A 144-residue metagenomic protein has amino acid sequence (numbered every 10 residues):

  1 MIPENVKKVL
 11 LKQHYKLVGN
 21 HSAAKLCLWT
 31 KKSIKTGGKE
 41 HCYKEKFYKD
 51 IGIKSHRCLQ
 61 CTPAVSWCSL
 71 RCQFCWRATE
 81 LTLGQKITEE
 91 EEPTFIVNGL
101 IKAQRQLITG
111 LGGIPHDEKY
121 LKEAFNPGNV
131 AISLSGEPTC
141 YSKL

Functional and structural regions predicted by a protein language model:
M1-K102, Q106-I108: Flexible, acidic/Gly-rich N-terminal and inter-domain linker regions that tether and position cofactor-handling modules
R105-L144: Conserved glycine-rich "GG(E/T)P / GGGxP" loop and the immediately following alpha-helix in the radical SAM core
